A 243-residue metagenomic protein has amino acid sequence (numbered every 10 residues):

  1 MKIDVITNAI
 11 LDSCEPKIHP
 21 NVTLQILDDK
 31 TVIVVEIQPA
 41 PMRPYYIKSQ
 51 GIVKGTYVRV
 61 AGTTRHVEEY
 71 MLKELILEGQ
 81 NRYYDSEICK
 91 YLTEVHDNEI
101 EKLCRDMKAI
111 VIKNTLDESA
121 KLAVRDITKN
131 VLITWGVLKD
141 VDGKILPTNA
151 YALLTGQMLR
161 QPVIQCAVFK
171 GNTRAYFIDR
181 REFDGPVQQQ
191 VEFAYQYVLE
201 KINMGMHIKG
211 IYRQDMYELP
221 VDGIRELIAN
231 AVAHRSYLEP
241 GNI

Functional and structural regions predicted by a protein language model:
M1-I243: Conserved N-terminal catalytic/coupling substructures associated with nucleotide/phosphate chemistry
